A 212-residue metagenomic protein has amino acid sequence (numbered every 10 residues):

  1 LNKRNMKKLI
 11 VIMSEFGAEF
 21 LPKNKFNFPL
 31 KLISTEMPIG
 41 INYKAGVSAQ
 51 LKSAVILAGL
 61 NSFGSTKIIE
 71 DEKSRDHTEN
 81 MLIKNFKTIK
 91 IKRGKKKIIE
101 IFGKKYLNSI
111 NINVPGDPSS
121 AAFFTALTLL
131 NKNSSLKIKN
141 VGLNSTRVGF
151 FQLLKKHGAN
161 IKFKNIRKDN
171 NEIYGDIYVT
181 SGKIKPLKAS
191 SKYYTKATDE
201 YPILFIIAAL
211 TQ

Functional and structural regions predicted by a protein language model:
L1-Q212: Structural preference for solvent-exposed beta-strand-turn elements and adjacent flexible terminal/loop segments within
